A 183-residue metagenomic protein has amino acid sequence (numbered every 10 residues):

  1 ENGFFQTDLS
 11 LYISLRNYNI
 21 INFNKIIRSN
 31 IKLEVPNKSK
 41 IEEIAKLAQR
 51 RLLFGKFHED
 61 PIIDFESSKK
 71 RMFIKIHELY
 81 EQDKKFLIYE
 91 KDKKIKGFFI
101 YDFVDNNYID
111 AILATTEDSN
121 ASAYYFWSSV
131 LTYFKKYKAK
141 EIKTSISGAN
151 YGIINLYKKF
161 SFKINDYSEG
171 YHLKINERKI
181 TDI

Functional and structural regions predicted by a protein language model:
E1-S39, T144-N150, I154, K158-I175: Acyl-donor-binding surface of acyltransferase catalytic domains
T7-D8, F103-I112, Y137, N165-D166: A conserved beta-turn-beta hairpin within the catalytic core of GNAT-like acetyltransferases that forms part
Y12, K94-F103, D110: Conserved beta-strand in the GNAT
N30-G55: A short beta-loop-alpha structural element at the N-terminal edge of CoA-dependent acyl/N-acetyltransferase catalytic
G55-I74: Conserved GNAT-fold acetyl-CoA-binding loop/helix
H77-I88, K94-G97: A short helix-loop-beta-strand connector motif used in the catalytic cores of GNAT acetyltransferases and, in some
I112-S122, I146-S147: A short, internal acetyl-CoA/4′-phosphopantetheine-binding micro-motif in the GNAT/acyltransferase core
D118-K136, N155, K159: Conserved acetyl-CoA-binding loop-helix of GNAT-fold acetyltransferases
